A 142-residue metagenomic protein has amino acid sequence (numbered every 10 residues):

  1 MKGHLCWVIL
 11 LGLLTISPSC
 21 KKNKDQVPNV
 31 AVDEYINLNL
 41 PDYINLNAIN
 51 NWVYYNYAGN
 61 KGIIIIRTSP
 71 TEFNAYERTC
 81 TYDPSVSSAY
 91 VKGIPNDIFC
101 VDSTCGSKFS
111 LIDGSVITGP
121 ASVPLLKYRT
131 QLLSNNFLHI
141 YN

Functional and structural regions predicted by a protein language model:
M1-V8: Bacterial N-terminal signal peptides that target proteins for export
T15-S19: C-terminal motif of bacterial Sec signal peptides marking the signal peptidase cleavage site
K22-P95, S110-L111, P124-N142: N-terminal pre-ligand scaffold of iron-sulfur
D83, S103-C105: Short Cys/His-rich metal-coordination motifs, predominantly Zn2+-binding knuckles/fingers
D97, V101: Compact Cys/His-rich metal-coordination microdomains
I117-T118: Acidic, glycine-rich flexible loop segments
